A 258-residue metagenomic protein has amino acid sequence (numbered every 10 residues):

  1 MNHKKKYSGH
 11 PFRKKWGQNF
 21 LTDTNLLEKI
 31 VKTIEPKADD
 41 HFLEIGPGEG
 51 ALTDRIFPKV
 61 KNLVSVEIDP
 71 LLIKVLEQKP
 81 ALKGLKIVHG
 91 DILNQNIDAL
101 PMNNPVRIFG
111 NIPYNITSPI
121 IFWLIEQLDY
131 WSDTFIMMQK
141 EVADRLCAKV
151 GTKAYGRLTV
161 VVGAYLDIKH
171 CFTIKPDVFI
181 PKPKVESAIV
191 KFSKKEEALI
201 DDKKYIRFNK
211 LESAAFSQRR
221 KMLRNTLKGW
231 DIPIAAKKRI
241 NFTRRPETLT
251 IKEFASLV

Functional and structural regions predicted by a protein language model:
M1-A214, K252, S256: Catalytic cores of RNA-modifying enzymes
K194, E212-V258: C-terminal lobe and adjacent flexible extensions of AdoMet/dcAdoMet transferase-like proteins
